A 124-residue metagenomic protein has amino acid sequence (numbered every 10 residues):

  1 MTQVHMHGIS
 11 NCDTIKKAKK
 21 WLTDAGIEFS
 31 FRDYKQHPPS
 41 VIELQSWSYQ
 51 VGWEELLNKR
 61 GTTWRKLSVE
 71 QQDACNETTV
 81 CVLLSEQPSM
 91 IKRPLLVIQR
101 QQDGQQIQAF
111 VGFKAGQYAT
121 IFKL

Functional and structural regions predicted by a protein language model:
M1, G26-I27, E43, T63: Generic signal for short, ordered secondary-structure residues within or immediately flanking folded domains
M1-Q3, I91-K92: A structure-centric signal for secondary-structure junctions around beta-strands
T2-D24, S30-Y34: Local sequence-structure signature of Cys/Sec-based thiol-disulfide redox active-site neighborhoods
G26-E28, G52-W53: Short glycine/proline-enriched coil/turn segments at helix->beta-strand junctions
Y34-L124: Thiol/selenol-based redox catalytic cores and closely related redox-interacting motifs
